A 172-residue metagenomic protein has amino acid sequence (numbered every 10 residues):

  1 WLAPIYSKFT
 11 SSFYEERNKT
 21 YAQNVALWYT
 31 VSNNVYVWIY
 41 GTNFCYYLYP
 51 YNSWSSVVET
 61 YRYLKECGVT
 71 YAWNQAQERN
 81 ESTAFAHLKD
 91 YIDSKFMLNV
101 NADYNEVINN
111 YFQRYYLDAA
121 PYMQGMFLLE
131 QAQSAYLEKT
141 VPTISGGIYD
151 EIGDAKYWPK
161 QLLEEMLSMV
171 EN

Functional and structural regions predicted by a protein language model:
L2, K8, F13-P121: Structured mid-domain segments that build the active-site/substrate or prosthetic-cofactor binding neighborhood
C67-T70, I92-N172: Catalytic domains of carbohydrate-active enzymes that cleave complex glycans
